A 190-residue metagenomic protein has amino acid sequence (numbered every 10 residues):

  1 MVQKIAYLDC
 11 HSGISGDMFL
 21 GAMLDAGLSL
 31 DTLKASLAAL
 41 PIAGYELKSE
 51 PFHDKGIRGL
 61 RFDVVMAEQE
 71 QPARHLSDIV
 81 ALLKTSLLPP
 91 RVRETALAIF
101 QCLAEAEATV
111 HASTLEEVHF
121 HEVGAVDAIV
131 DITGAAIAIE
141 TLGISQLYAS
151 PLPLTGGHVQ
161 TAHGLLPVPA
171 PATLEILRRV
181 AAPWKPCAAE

Functional and structural regions predicted by a protein language model:
M1-K4, V110-E122, P153-G156, R179-K185: Glycine/charged-rich beta-loop-alpha catalytic/anionic-binding loops adjacent to active sites
M1-Q3, S15, R58, L115-E116 (+2 more regions): Short coil/turn connectors at secondary-structure junctions
V2-L47: N-terminal phosphate-binding or glycine-rich loops at protein starts, especially the Walker A/P-loop of NTPases
L8-A22, F120-G143: Conserved phosphate/anionic-ligand binding catalytic regions in large, soluble enzymes, centered on
H11-S12, L40-P41, G124-V126, P151-V159: Acidic, glycine-rich active-site loops and adjacent beta-strand->loop/helix elements that engage anionic groups
L28-H111, A170-E190: Glycine-rich nucleotide/cofactor/substrate-binding loop typically near the N-terminus or early in the first domain
I144-E190: Mobile "lid/hinge" segments at catalytic clefts and subdomain interfaces of large enzymes
